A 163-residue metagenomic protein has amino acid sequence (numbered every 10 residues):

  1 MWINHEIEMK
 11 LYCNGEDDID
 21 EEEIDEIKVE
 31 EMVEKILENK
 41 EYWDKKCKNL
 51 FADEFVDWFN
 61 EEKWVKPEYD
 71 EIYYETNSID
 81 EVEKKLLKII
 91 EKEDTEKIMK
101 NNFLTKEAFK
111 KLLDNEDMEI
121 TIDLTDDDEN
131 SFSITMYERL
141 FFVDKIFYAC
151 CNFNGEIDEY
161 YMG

Functional and structural regions predicted by a protein language model:
M1-E129: N-terminal domain-onset segments
W2-E8, L113, D117-G163: Acidic, proline/glycine-rich low-complexity IDRs
